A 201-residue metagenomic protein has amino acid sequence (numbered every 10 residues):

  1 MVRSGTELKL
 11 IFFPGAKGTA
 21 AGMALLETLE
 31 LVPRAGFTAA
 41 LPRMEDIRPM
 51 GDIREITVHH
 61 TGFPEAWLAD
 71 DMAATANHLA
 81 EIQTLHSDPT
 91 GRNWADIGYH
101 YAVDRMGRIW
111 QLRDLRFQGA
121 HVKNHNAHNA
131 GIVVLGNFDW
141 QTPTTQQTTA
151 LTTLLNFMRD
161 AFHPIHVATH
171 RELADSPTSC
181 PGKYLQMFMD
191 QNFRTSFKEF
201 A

Functional and structural regions predicted by a protein language model:
M1-T61, E65-A66, N93, D104-A201: Basic/polar, cationic surfaces and motifs that engage anionic cell-wall and phosphate/carboxylate ligands
H59, F63-D71, T75, L79: Signature for HUH/AEP ssDNA processing cores
M72-D96: Glycan-recognition patch characteristic of GH18 chitinases/ENGases and related GlcNAc/peptidoglycan-binding proteins
